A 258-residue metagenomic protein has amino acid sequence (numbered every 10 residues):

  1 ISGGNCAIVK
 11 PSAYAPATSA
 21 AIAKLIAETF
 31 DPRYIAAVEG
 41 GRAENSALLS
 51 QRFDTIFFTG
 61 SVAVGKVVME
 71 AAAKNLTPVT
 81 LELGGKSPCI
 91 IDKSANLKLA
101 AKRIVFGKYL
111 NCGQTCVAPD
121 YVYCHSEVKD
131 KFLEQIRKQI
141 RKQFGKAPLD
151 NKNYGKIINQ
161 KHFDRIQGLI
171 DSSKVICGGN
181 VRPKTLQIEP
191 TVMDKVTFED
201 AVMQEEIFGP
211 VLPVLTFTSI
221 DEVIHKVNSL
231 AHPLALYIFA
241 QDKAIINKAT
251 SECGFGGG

Functional and structural regions predicted by a protein language model:
I1-L99, F217: Rossmann-like NAD(P) dinucleotide-binding subdomain of oxidoreductase/dehydrogenase enzymes
I22, V68, L169, I246-A249: Aromatic/hydrophobic pocket-lining residues that form π-stacking "cages" and hydrophobic walls in ligand
F30, A63-F198, I220-D221, H225-K226: ALDH superfamily catalytic-core signature
A47-L49, L169, I207: Structural alpha-helical scaffold elements that stabilize or flank donor/cofactor-binding regions in carbohydrate
Q51-R52, S172, S229: Alpha-helix C-terminal capping/helix-to-coil transition sites in glycosyltransferase folds
I90, Q187-G258: Conserved C-terminal structural/oligomerization subdomain of aldehyde/semialdehyde dehydrogenase
